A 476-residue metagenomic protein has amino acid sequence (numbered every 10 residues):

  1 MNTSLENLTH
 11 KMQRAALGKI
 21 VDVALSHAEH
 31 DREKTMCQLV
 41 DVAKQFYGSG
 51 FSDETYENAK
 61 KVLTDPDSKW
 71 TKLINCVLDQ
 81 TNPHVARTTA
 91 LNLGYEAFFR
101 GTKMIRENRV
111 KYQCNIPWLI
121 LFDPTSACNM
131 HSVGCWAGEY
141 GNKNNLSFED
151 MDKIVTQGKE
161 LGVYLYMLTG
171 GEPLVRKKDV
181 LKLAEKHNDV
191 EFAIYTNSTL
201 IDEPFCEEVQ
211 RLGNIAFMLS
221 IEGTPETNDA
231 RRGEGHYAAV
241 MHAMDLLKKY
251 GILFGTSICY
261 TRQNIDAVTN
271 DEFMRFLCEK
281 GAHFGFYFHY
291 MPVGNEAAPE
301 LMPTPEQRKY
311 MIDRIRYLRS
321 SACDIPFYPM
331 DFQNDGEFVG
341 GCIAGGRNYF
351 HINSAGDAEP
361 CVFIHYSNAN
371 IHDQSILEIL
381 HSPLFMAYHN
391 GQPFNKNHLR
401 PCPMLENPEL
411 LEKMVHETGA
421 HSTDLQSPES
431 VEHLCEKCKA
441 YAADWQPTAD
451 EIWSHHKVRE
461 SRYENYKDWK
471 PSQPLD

Functional and structural regions predicted by a protein language model:
M1-E57, K61, D229-G345, N353-A355 (+4 more regions): Radical SAM enzyme [4Fe-4S]-AdoMet core and its adjacent flexible, acidic and glycine-rich loops/tails across
S4-M12, A16, I20-V23, H27 (+4 more regions): Flexible mid-to-C-terminal extensions adjoining Fe-S/redox cofactors in radical SAM and related proteins
M36-P204, D476: Conserved alpha-helical substructure of the radical SAM core
E96-P117, P329-F332, G336, N370-A387: Short, charged low-complexity linear segments at domain edges
I120, G346-N348: Short loop/turn microsegments at loop-to-beta-strand junctions
C128, S132-C135, C342, G356 (+2 more regions): Short cysteine clusters
G134, G138-G141, N348, S367 (+1 more regions): Secreted/processed peptides and extracellular or luminal domains of membrane proteins
F148-L168, L174-H289: Radical SAM/AdoMet-radical enzyme domain recognition
